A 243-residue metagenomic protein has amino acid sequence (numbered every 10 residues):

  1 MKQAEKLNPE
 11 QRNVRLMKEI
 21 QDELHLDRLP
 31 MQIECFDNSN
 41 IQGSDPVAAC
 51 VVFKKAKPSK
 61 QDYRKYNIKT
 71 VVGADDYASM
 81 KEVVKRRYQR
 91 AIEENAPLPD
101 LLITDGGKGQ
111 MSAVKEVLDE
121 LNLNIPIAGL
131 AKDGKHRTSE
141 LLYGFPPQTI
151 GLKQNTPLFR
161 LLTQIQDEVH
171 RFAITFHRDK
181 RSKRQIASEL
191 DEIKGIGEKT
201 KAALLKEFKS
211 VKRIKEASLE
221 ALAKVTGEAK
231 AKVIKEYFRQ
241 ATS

Functional and structural regions predicted by a protein language model:
M1-S243: Acidic, glycine-enriched active-site microenvironments
